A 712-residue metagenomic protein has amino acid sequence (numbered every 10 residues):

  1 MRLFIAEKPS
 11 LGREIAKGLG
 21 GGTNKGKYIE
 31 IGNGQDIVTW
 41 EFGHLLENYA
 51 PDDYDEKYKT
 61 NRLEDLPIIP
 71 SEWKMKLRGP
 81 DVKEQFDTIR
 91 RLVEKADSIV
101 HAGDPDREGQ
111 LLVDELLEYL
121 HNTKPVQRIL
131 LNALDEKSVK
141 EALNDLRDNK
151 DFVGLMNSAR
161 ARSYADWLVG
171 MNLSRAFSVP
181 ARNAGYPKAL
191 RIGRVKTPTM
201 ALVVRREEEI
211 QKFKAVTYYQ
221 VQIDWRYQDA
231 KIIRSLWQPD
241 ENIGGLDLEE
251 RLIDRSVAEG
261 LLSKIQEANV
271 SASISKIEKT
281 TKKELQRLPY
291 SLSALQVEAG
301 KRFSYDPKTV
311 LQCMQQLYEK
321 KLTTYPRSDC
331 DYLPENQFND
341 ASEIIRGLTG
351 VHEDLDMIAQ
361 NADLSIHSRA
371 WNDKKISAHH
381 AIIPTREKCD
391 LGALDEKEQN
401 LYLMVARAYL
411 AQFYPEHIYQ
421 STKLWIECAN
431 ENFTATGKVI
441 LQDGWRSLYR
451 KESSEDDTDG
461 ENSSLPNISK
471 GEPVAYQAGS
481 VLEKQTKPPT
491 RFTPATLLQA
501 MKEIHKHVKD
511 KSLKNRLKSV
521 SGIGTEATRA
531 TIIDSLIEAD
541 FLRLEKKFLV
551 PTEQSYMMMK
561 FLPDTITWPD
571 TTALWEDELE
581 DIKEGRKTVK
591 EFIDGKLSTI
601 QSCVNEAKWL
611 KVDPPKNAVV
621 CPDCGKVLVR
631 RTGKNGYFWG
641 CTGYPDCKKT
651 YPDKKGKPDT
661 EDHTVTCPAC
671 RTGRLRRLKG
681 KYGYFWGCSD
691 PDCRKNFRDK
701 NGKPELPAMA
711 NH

Functional and structural regions predicted by a protein language model:
M1-M171, P488: Intrinsically disordered, low-complexity regulatory segments
R2-L3, V82, Y119, S174 (+6 more regions): Basic, low-complexity terminal or inter-domain segments flanking catalytic cores
K27-D55, T197-E241, D354, Q412-S463 (+1 more regions): Structured, non-catalytic alpha/beta "coupling" segments that mediate domain-domain communication and provide generic
P51, K95-V100, K140, R234-P239 (+6 more regions): OB-fold/S1-family RNA-binding modules
S138-I223, T280: C-terminal or mid-to-C-terminal helical accessory/interaction module adjacent to the motor/catalytic core
G245-L288, Q296: Metal- or metallocofactor-binding catalytic centers and their adjacent structured scaffolds across diverse enzyme
